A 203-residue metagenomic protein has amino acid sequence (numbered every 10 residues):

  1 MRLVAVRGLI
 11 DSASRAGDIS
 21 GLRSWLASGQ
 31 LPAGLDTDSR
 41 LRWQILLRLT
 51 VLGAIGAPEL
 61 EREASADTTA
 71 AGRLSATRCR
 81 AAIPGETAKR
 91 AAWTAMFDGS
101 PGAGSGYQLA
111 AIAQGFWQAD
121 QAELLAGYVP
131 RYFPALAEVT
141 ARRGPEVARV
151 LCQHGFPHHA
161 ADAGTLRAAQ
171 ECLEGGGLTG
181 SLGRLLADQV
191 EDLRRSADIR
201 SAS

Functional and structural regions predicted by a protein language model:
M1-S203: Long, ordered, helix-rich scaffold segments
